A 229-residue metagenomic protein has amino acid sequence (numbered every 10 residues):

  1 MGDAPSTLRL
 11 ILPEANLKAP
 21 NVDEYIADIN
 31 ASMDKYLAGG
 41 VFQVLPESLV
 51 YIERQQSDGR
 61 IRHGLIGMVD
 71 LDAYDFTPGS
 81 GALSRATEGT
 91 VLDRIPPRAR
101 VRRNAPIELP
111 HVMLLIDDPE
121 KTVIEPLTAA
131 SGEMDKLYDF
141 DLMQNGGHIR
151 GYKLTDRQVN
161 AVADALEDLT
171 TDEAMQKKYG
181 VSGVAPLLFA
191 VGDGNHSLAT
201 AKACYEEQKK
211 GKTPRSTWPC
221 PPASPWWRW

Functional and structural regions predicted by a protein language model:
M1-N145: N-terminal extension/subdomain marker
A4, I107-P110, G183-L187, C220-A223: Short, well-ordered loop/turn elements at secondary-structure boundaries
P106, L154, Q158, F189-H196: Short, contiguous, pocket-lining structural segments that sit at or immediately flank catalytic/ligand-binding sites
L115, G192, R228: Short beta-strand segments
G132, K209-T217: A short alpha->loop->secondary-structure connector
M143-D164: Glycine-rich phosphate-binding "P-loop"
D168-K212: Active-site beta-strand/loop microenvironment that shapes enzyme catalytic pockets
R215-W229: Class I SAM-dependent methyltransferase SAM-binding "motif I" and its flanking Rossmann-like core
